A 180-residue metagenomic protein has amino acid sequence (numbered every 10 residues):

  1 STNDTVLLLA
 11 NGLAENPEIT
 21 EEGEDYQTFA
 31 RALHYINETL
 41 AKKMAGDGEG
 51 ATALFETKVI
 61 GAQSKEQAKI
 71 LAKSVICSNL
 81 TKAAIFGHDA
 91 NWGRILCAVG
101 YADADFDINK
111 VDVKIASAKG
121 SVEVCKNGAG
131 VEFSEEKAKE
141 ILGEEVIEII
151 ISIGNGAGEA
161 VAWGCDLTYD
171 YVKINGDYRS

Functional and structural regions predicted by a protein language model:
S1-S180: A structural signal for small-residue-enriched, beta-sheet-centric alpha/beta enzyme cores and oligomeric scaffold folds
